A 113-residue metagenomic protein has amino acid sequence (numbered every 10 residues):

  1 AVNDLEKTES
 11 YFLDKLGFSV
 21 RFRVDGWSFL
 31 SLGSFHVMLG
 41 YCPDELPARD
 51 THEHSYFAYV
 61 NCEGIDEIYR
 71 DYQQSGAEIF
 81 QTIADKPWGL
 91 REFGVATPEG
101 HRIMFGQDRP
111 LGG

Functional and structural regions predicted by a protein language model:
V2-L5: Conserved beta-strand-loop-alpha-helix junction that forms the acyl-donor binding cleft
S10, S19-E63, E67-A96, Q107-G113: Vicinal oxygen chelate
E99: Conserved ATPase active-site switch/coordination loops adjacent to the nucleotide-binding site
